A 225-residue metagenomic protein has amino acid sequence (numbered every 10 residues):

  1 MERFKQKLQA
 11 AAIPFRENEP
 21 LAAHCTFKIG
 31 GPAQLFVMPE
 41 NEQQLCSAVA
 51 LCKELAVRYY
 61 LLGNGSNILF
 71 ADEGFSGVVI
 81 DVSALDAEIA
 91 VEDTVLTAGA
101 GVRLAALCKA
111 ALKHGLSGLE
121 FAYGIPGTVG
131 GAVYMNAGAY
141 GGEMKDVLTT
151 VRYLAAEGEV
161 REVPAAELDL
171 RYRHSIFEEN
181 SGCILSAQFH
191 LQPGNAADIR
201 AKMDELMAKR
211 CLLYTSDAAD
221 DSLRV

Functional and structural regions predicted by a protein language model:
E2-V129: Anion-binding (especially nucleotide phosphate/pyrophosphate-binding) glycine-rich loop and adjoining beta-alpha core
G30, V37-E42, L69-A87, Y134-P164 (+1 more regions): Structural signature of FAD isoalloxazine-binding scaffolds in flavoprotein oxidoreductases
N67-I68, C108-A111, L119-Y123, N136-E143 (+2 more regions): A generic local secondary-structure boundary/capping motif
P164-Y172: A structural-propensity feature for long, helix-poor, extended segments
R173-S175, G182, S186, A196 (+1 more regions): A structural signal for small-residue-enriched, beta-sheet-centric alpha/beta enzyme cores and oligomeric scaffold folds
I199-S216: Oxyanion-binding "anion nests"
Y214-V225: Single conserved hydrophobic/aromatic residue that forms the stacking wall/gate of nucleotide- or nucleobase-binding
